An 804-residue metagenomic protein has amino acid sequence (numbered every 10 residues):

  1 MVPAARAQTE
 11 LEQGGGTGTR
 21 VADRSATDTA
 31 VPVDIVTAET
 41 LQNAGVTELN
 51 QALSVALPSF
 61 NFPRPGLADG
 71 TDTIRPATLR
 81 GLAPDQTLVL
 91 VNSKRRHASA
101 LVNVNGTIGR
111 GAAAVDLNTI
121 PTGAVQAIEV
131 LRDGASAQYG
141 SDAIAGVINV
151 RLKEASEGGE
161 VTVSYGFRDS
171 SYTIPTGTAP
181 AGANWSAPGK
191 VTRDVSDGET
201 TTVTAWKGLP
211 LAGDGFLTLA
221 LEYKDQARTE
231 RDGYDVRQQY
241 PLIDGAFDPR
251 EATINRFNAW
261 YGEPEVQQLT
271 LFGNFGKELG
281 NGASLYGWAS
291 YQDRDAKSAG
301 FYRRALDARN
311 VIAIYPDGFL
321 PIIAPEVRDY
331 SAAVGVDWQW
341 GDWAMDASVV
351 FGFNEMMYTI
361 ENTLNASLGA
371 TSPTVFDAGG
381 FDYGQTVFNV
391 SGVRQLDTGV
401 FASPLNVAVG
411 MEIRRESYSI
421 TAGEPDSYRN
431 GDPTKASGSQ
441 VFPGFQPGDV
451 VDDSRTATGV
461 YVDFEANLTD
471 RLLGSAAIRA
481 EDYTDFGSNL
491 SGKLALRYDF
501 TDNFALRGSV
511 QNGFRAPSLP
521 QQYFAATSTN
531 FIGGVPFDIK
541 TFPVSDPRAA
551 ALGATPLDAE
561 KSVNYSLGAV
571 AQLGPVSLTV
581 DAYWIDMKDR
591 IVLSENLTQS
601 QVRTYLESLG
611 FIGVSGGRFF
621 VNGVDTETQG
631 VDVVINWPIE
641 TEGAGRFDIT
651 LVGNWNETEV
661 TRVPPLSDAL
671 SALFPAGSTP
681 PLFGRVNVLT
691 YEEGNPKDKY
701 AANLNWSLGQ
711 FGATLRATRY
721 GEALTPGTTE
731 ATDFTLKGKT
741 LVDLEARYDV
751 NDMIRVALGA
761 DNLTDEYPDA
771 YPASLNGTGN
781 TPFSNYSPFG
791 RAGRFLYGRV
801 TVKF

Functional and structural regions predicted by a protein language model:
Q13-A44, T71, A100-R110: N-terminal periplasmic "start-of-domain" segments of outer-membrane beta-barrel proteins
A22-D23, S54-A100, D142, G146: Extracytoplasmic beta-strand/coil segments of soluble accessory domains associated with Gram-negative outer-membrane
L49-A52, A56, R75-A77, V115-N118 (+3 more regions): N-terminal periplasmic accessory domains that precede and gate Gram-negative outer-membrane beta-barrel machines
K94-R132, T178-G182, V195: Short acidic/polar hinge/loop motifs at secondary-structure boundaries that mediate gating or recognition
S99, M587, E657-T658, A717-P726 (+1 more regions): C-terminal beta-signal and adjacent terminal beta-strands/loops of Gram-negative outer-membrane beta-barrel proteins
E157-E160, A181-D317, P321-Q339, D749: Transmembrane beta-barrel wall of Gram-negative outer-membrane proteins
A313-Y315, F319-A333, F351, T363-L473 (+2 more regions): Outer-membrane beta-barrel transmembrane domain signature of Gram-negative proteins, especially the mid-to-C-terminal
V409, S577, A582-G727: Gram-negative outer-membrane beta-barrel transporters
